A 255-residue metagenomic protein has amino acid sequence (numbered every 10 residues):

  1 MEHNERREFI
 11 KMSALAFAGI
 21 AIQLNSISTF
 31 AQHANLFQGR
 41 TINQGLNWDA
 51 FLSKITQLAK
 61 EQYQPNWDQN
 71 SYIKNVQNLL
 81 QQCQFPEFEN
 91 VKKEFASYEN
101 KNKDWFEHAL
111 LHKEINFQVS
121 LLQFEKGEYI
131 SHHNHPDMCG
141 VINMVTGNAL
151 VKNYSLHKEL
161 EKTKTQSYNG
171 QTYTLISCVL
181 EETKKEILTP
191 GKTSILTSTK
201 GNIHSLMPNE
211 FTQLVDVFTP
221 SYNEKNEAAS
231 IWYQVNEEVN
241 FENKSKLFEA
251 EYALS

Functional and structural regions predicted by a protein language model:
M1-F17: N-terminal secretory signal peptides and thylakoid transit peptides that target proteins across membranes
L24-P65, L247-S255: C-terminal segment of N-terminal export signals and the immediately downstream linker at the start of the mature
K101-K126: A short glycine-rich, His/Asp/Glu-containing loop-to-beta-strand
I115-F117, E128-V141: A short beta-loop-beta micro-motif enriched in histidine and acidic residues
L121-H133, T199-K200: Conserved short histidine dyad/triad with adjacent acidic residue
D137-S155: Glycine- and acidic-residue-biased ligand/ion/polar-headgroup-sensing regions
K158-G201: Short acidic-glycine-tyrosine-enriched beta hairpin
I203, M207-S255: Double-stranded beta-helix
